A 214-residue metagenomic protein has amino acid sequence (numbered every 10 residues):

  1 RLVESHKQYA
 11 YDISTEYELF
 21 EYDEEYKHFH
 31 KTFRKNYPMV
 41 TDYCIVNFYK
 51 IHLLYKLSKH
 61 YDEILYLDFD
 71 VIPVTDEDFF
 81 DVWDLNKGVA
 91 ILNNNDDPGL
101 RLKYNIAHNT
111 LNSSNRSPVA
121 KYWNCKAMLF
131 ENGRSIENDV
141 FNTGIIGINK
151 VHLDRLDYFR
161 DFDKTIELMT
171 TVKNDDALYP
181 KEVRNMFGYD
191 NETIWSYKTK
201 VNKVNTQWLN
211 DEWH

Functional and structural regions predicted by a protein language model:
R1-K7, D12, Y43, D84 (+1 more regions): Charged, low-complexity, helix-prone segments enriched in Lys/Glu/Asp/Gln
R1-Y49, K56-H60, M186-Y189, N202: N-terminal anchoring/stem segment of glycosyltransferases
V3-K7, L54-Y55, F79-D81, W195-S196: Short amphipathic alpha-helical segments and helix-helix/interface helices
E16-E21, L65-D68, P73, A90-L92 (+2 more regions): A structural signal for short, well-ordered beta-strand segments and their strand-loop junctions that often border
E24-K27, V71-P73, D96-P98, V151-D154 (+1 more regions): Short, solvent-exposed loop/turn segments at secondary-structure junctions
F29-T41, G99-N132, M169-K181: Charged, glycine/proline-rich intrinsically disordered loops and linkers
V46-T110: GT-A fold catalytic core of metal-dependent nucleotide-sugar glycosyltransferases, centered on the diacidic
C125-H214: Catalytic core and acceptor-binding pocket of nucleotide-sugar-dependent glycosyltransferases
